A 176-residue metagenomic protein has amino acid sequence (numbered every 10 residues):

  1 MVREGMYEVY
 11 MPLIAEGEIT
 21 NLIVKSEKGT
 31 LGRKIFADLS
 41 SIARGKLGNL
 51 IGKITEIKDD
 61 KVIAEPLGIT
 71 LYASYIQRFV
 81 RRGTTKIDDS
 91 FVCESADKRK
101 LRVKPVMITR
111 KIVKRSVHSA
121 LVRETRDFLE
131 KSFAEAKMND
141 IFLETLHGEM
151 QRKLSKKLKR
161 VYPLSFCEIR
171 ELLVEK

Functional and structural regions predicted by a protein language model:
M1-V113: Hydrophobic-cavity lipid-handling domains and compact docking modules
F79, G83, E144-T145, E175: Surface-exposed loop/turn and secondary-structure junction residues enriched for glycine/proline
E94-I141: Short acidic, glycine/tyrosine-flanked loop/strand segments centered on an H-E-D-like triad
L129-S132, M150, L158: A generic hydrophobic-segment detector
A136-K153: Acidic, low-complexity glycine/serine/threonine-rich segments
K153-K176: Extended, low-charge, aliphatic-rich alpha-helical segments
